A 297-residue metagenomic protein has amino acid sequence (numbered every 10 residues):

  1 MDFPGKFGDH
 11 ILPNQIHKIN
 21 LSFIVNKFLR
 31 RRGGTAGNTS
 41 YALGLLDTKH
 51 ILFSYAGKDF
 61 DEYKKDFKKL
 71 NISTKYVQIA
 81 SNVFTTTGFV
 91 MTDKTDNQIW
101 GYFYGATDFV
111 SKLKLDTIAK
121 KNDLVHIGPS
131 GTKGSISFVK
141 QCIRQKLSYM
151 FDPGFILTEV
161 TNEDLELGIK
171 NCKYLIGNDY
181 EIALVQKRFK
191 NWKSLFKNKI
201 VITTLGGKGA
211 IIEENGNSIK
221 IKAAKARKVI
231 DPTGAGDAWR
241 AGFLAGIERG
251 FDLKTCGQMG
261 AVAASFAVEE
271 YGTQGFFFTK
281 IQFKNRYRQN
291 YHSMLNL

Functional and structural regions predicted by a protein language model:
M1-I51, E62, L297: Glycine-rich phosphate/adenosyl-contacting loop at the front of the ribokinase-like
M1-K6, F28-R31, K65-I79, V83 (+4 more regions): Ribokinase/PfkB-type carbohydrate-kinase core domain
F23-R32, K222-G234: Short pre-catalytic strand/loop immediately N-terminal to key active-site residues, enriched for Gly-Thr
G37, L46, V83-T85, G206: Short, basic and Ser/Thr-rich N-terminal targeting/leader segments
A42, L46, D66, Q141 (+2 more regions): Rossmann-fold NAD(P)-dependent oxidoreductase module
S54-A56, L205: Short beta-strand/turn micro-motifs composed of small residues that flank or help shape donor/cofactor-binding pockets
L195, K199-I200, L205-G207, A224-L297: Conserved post-catalytic alpha-helical subdomain immediately downstream of the catalytic base and nucleotide-binding
